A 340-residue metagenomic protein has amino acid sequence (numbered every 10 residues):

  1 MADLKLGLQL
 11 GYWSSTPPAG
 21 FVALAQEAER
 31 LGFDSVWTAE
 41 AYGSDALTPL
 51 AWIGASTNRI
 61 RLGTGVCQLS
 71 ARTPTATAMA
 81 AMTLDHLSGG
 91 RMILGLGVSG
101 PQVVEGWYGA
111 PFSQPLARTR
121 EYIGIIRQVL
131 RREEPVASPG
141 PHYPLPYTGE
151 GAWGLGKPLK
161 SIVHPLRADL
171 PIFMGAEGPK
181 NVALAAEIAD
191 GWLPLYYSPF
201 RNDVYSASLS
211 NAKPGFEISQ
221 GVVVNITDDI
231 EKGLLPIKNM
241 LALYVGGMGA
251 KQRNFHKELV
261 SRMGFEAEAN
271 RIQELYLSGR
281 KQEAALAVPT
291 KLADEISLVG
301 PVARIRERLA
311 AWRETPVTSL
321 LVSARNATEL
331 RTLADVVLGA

Functional and structural regions predicted by a protein language model:
M1-A340: Active-site-adjacent structural elements that line small-molecule/cofactor binding pockets in enzymes
